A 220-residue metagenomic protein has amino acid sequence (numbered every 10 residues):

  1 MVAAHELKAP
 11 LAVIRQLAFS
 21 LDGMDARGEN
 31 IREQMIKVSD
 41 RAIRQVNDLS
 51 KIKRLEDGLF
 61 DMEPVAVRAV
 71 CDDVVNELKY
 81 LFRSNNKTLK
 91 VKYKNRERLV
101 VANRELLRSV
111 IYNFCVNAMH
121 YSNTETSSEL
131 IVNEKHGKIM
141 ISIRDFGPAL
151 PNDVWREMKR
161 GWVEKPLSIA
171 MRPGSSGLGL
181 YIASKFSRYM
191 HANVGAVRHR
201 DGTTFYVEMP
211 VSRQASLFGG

Functional and structural regions predicted by a protein language model:
V13-R27, K37, L55: Conserved C-terminal segment of the DHp
K37-Q45: Short alpha-helical segment of the dimerization/phosphotransfer core of two-component systems
E56-D61, L99-A102: Conserved micro-motifs of the catalytic ATP-binding
F82-V91: Short conserved segments within the C-terminal catalytic ATPase subdomain
L150-V163: Short conserved segment of the HATPase_c
